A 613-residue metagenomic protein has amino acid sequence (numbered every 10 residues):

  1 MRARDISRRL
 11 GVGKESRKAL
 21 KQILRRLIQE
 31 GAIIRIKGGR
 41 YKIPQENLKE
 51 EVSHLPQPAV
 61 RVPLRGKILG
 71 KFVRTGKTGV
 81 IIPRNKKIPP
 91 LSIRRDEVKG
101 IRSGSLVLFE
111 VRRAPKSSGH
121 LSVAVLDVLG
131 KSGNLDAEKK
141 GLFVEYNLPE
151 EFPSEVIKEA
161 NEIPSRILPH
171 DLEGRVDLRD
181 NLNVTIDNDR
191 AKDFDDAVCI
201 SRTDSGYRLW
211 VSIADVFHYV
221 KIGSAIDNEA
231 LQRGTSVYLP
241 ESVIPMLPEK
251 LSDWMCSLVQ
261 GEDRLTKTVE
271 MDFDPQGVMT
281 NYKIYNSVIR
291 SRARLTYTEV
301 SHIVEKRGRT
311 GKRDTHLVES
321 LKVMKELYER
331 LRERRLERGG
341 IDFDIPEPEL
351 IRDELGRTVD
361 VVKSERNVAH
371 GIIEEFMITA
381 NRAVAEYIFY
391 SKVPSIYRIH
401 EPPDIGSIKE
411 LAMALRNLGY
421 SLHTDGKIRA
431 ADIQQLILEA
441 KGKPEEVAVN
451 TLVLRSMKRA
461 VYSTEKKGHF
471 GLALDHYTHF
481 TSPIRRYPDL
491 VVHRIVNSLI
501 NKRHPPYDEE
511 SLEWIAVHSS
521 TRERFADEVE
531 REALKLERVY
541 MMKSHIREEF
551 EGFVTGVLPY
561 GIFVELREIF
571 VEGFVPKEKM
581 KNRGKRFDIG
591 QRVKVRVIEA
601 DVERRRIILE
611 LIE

Functional and structural regions predicted by a protein language model:
M1-W210, F217-T266, R294-V304, R357 (+4 more regions): Charge-lined substrate channels and their catalytic hotspots, especially those that engage the 3′ end of RNA
R2, S16-I23, G100, S118-L121 (+17 more regions): Helical mechanochemical/support elements of P-loop NTPase systems and associated helical scaffolds
R2-D5, K140, S154-K158, V176-R179 (+8 more regions): Short coil/turn segments at secondary-structure boundaries
R9, G13, R26, E30 (+21 more regions): Conserved, well-folded catalytic cores of nucleic-acid-processing and energy-transducing macromolecular machines
I36-G38, F343-E347, P559: Short Gly/Ser/Thr- and Asp/Glu-enriched loop/turn motifs at secondary-structure junctions
G76, L129, S201, V288 (+4 more regions): A generic structural motif
D187, F194-I405, M413, N417-Y420 (+2 more regions): Feature marking long nucleic-acid-engaging regions of large polymerase/nuclease enzymes
A383, G406, L411, L415-E613: Structured C-terminal cores of nucleic-acid metabolism proteins
